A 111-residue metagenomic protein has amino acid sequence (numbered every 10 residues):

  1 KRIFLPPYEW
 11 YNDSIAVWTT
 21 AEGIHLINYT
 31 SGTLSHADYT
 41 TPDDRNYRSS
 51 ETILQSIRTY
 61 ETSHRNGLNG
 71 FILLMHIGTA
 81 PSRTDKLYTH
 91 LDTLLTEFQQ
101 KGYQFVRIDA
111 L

Functional and structural regions predicted by a protein language model:
K1-L74, G78-Q99, Y103-Q104, I108-L111: Catalytic domains of cell-wall/extracellular-matrix polysaccharide-remodeling enzymes, centered on de-N-acetylation
